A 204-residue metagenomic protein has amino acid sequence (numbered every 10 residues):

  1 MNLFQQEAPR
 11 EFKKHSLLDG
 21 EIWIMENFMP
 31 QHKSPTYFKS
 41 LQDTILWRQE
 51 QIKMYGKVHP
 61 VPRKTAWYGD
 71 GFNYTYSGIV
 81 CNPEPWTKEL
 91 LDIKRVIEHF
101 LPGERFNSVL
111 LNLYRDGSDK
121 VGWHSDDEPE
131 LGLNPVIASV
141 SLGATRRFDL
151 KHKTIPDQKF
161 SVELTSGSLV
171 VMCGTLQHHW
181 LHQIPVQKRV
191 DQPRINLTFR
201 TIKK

Functional and structural regions predicted by a protein language model:
M1-K204: Non-heme Fe(II) oxygenase metal-center motifs and adjacent flexible, charged/small-residue loops
